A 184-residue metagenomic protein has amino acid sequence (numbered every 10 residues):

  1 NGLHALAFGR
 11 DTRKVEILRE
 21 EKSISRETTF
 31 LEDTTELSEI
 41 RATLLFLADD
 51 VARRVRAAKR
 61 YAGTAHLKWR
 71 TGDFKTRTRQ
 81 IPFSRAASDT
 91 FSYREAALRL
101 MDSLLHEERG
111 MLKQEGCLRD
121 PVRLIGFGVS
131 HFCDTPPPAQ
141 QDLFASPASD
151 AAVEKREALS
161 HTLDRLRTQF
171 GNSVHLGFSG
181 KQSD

Functional and structural regions predicted by a protein language model:
N1-V122: DNA-contacting surface of Y-family translesion DNA polymerases
R85-D184: Acidic, metal-coordinating catalytic segment for phosphate/diphosphate chemistry, firing primarily on the Nudix
